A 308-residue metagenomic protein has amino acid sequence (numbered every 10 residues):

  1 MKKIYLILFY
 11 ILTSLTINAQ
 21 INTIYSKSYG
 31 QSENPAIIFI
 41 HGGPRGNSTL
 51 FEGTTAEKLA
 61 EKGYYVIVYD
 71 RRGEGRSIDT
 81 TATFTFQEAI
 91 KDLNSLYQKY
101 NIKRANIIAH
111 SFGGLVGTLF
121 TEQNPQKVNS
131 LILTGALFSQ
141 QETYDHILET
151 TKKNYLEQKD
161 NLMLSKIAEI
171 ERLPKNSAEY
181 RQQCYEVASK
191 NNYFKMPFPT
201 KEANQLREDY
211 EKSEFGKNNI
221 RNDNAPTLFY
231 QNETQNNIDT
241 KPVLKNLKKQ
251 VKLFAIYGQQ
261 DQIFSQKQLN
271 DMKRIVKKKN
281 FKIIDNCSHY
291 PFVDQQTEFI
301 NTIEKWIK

Functional and structural regions predicted by a protein language model:
P44-T55: The serine-hydrolase catalytic nucleophile loop
T49, R71-F86, E142: Glycine-rich "HGGG/HGxG" loop immediately N-terminal to the catalytic nucleophile of the alpha/beta-hydrolase
A60-R76: Conserved alpha/beta-hydrolase
E88-A105: Conserved acidic catalytic loop of the alpha/beta-hydrolase fold
R104-H146: Conserved hydrolase catalytic core segment
L133-N176: Flexible "cap/lid" loop of the alpha/beta hydrolase fold
K249, A255-Y257: Short beta-strand/loop motif that positions the catalytic acidic residue of the alpha/beta-hydrolase fold
C287-Q296: Catalytic histidine-centered segment of alpha/beta-hydrolase-like enzymes
